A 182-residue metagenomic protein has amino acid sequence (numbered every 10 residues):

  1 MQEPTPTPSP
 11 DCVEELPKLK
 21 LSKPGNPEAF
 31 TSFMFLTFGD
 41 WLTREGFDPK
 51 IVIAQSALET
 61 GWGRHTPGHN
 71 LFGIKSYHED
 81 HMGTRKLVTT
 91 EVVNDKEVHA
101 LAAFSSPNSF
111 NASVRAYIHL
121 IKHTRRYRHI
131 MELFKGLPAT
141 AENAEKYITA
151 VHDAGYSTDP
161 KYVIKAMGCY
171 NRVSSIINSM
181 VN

Functional and structural regions predicted by a protein language model:
M1-N182: Catalytic cores of secreted/periplasmic lytic hydrolases that degrade extracellular macromolecules
